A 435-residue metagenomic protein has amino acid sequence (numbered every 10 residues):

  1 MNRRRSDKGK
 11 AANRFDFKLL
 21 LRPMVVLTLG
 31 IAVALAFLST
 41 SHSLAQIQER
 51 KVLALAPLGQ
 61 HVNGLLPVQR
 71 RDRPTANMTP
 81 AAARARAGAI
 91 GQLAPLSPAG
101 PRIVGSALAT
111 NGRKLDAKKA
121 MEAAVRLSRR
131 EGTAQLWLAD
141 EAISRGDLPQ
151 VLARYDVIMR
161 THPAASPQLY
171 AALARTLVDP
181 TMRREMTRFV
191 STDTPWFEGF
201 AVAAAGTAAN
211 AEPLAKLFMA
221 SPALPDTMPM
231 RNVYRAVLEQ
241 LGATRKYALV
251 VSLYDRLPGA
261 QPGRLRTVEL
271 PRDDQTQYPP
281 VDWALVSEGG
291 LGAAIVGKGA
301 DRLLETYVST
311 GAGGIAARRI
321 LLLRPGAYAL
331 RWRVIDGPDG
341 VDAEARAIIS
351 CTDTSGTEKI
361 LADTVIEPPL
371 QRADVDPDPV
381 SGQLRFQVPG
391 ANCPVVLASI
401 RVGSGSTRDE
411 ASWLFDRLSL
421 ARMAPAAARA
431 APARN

Functional and structural regions predicted by a protein language model:
L38-Q46, D72-A85, S106-D116, S144-L148 (+3 more regions): Helix-turn-helix repeat elements of alpha-solenoid scaffolds
A56-V62, P95-L96, R129, R160-A164 (+1 more regions): Short coil turns that delineate tetratricopeptide repeat
G64, A99-I103, G132-A139, L152-A153 (+3 more regions): Alpha-solenoid helical repeat scaffolds
R113-L115, R145-A153, P163-A165, T176-W196 (+4 more regions): Alpha-helical linker/edge segments of TPR/alpha-solenoid repeat scaffolds and analogous pre-/post-domain helices
R235-E288, C393, W413, R417-N435: Extracellular carbohydrate-recognition regions
R266-R272, A316-A345, I349, D353 (+2 more regions): Extra-cytoplasmic beta-strand recognition segments
G290-G313: Short carbohydrate-recognition loop motifs
G356-P394, S406-D409: Extracellular carbohydrate recognition and processing domains and analogous Trp-centered ligand-binding platforms
